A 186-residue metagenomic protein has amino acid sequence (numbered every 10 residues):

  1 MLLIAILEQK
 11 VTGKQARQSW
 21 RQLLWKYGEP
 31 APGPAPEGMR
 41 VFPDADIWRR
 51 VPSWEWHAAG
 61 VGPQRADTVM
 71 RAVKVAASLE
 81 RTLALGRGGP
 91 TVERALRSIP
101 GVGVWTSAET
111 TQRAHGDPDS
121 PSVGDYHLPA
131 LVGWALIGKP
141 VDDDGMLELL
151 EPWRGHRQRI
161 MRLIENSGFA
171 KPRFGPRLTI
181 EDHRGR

Functional and structural regions predicted by a protein language model:
M1-R186: HhH-family (HhH-GPD) DNA N-glycosylase catalytic core used in base-excision repair
